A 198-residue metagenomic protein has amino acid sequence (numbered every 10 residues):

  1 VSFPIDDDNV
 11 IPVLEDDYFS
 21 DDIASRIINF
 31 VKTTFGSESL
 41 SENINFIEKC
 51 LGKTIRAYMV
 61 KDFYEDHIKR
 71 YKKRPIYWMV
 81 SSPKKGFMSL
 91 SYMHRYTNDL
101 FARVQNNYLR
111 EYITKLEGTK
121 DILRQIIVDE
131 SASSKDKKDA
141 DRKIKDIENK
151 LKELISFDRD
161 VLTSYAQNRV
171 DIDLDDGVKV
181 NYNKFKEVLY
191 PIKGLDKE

Functional and structural regions predicted by a protein language model:
V1-E198: Terminal accessory regions of large proteins
